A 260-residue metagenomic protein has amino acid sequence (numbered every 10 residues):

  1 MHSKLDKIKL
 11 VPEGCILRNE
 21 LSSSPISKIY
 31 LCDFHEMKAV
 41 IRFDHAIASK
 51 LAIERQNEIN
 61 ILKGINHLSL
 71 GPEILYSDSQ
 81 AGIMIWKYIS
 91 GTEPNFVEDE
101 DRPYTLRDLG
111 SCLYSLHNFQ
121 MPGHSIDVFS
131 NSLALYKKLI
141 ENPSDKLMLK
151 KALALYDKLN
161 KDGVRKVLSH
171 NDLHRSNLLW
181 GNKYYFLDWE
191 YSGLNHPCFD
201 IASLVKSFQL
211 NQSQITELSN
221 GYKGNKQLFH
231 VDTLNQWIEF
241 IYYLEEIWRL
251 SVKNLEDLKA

Functional and structural regions predicted by a protein language model:
M1-P12, M121-N171, S219: An alpha-helical support segment within catalytic cores of ATP-dependent transferases
V11-E20: Conserved N-terminal boundary motif of the eukaryotic protein kinase catalytic domain
E20-S125: ATP-binding pocket architecture of kinase catalytic cores
P25-D33, K38-I41, Y156-F199: Active-site acidic catalytic loop and adjacent metal/ATP-binding pocket of ATP-dependent phosphoryl transfer enzymes
H45-A46, I83-D99, N118, A134-K138 (+3 more regions): A glycine-centered beta->alpha junction motif in the catalytic cores of kinase/phosphotransferase enzymes
S69, L113-M121, L159-N160, F208 (+3 more regions): A general structural signal marking secondary-structure boundaries and capping sites
F199-Q227, F240-E256: Active-site activation/catalytic loop segments of kinase-like enzymes and analogous catalytic loops in related
K226-Q236: Acidic, serine/threonine- and proline-rich low-complexity regulatory regions
